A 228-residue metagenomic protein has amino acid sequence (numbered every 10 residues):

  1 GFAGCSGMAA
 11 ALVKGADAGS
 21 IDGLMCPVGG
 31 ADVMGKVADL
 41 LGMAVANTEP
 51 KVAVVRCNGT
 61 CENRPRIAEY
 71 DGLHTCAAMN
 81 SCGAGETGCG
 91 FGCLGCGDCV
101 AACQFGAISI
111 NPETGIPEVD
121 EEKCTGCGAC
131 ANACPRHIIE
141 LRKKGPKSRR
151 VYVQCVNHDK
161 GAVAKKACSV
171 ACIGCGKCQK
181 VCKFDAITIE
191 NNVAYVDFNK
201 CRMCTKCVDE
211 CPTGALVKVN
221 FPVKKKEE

Functional and structural regions predicted by a protein language model:
G1-V181, D185, E210, G214-E228: Ferredoxin-type iron-sulfur electron-transfer modules and their immediate structural context
A186-V193: Cys/His-clustered metal-coordination modules, chiefly Zn-binding fingers
T205: Basic, amphipathic alpha-helical segments enriched in Lys/Arg and hydrophobic/aromatic residues
